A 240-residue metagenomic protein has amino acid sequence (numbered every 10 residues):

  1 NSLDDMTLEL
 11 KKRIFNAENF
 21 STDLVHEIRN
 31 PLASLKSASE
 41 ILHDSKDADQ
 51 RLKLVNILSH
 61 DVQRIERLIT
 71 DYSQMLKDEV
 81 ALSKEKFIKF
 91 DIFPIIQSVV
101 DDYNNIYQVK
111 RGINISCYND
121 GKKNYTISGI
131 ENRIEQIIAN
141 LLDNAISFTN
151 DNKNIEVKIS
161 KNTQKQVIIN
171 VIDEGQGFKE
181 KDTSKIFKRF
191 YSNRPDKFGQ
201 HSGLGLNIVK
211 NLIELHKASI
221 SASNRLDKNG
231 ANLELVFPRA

Functional and structural regions predicted by a protein language model:
N1-N16: Amphipathic coiled-coil signaling helices used for dimeric signal transmission
F15, H60-I65: Short alpha-helical segment of the dimerization/phosphotransfer core of two-component systems
V80-E85, N124-G129: Conserved micro-motifs of the catalytic ATP-binding
K86-D101: A conserved beta-strand-to-alpha-helix junction within the catalytic ATP-binding
A145-I146: Short helix-loop "hinge" at the ATP-lid/N-box region of the Bergerat-fold HATPase_c
F178-F190: Short conserved segment of the HATPase_c
A218-S219: Conserved glycine-rich
